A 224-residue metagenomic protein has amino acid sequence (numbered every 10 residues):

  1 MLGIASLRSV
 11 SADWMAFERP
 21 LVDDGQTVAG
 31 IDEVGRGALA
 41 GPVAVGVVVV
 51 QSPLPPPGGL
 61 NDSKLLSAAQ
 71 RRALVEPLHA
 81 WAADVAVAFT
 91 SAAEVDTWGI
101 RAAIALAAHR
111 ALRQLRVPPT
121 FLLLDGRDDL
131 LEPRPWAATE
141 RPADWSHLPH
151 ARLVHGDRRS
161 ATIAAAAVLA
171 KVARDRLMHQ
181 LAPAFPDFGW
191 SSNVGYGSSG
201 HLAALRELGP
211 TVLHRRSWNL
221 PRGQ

Functional and structural regions predicted by a protein language model:
M1-Q224: RNase H-like, Mg2+-dependent phosphodiesterase core, and more generally RNA phosphate-backbone-engaging helix-loop
